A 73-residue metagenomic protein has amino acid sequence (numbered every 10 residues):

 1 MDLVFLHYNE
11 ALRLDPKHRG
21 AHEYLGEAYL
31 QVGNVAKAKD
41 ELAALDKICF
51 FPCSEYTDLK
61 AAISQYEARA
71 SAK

Functional and structural regions predicted by a protein language model:
L14, K47-F51: Structural marker of alpha-solenoid helical repeat scaffolds
Y24, D58-A62: Canonical tetratricopeptide repeat
Q31, I48, A62-R69: Register position in tetratricopeptide repeats
